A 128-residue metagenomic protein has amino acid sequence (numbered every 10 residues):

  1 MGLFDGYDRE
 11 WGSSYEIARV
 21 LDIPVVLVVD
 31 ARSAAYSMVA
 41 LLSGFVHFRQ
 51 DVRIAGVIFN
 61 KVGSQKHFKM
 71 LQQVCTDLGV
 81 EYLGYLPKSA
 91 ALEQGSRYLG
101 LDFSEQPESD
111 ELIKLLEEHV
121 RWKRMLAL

Functional and structural regions predicted by a protein language model:
M1, V26-V29, I54-N60: Short beta-strands and strand-loop turn motifs
M1-D8: Switch II (G3) loop of P-loop NTPases
R9-R32: Inter-motif core of Ras-like GTPase G domains
Y36-L128: Internal gly/pro-rich beta-alpha loop/helix module that stabilizes soluble enzyme cofactors or their anionic handles
